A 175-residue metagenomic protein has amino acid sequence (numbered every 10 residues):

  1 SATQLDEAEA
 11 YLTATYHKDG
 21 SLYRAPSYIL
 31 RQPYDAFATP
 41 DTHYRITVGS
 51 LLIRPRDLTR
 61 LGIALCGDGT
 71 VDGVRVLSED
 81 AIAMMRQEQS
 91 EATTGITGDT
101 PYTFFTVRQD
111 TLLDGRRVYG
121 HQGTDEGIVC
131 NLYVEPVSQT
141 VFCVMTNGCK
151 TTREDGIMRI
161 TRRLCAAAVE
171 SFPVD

Functional and structural regions predicted by a protein language model:
S1-Y119: Short, surface-exposed loop or secondary-structure junction motifs that flank catalytic or metal-binding residues
E91, C149-D175: Short, gly/Ser/Thr-rich active-site loops of penicillin-recognizing serine hydrolases
T103-F105, I128-N131: Short glycine-rich loop/turn motifs
R108-Q109, H121, V134, T146: Hydrophobic side chains in beta-strands
G115, V141, T151-R153: Intrinsically disordered, low-complexity acidic/polar segments
G123-E126: Short loop/turn motifs at secondary-structure junctions and domain boundaries
V129-G148: Short, well-ordered beta-strand elements
